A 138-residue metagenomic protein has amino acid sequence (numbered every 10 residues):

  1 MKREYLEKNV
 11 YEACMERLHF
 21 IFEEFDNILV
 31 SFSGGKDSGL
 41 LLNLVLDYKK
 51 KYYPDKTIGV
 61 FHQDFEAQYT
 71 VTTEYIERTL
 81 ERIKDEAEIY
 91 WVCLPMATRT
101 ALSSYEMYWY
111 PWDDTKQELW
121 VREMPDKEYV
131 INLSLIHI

Functional and structural regions predicted by a protein language model:
M1-I136: ATP-dependent adenylation/nucleotidyltransferase module used to activate substrates
